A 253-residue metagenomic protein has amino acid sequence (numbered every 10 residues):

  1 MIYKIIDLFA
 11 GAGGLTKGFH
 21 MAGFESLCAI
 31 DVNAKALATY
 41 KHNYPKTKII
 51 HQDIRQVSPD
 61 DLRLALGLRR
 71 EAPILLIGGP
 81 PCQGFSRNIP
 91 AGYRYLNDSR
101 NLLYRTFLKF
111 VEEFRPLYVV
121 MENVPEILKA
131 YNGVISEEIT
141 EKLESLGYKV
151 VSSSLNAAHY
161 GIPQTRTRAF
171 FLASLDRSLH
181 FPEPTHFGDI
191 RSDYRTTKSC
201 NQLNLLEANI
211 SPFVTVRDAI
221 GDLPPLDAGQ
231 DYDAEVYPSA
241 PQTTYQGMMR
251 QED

Functional and structural regions predicted by a protein language model:
I2-R115, P125-K129, V134-E137: Core alpha/beta nucleotide-donor-binding catalytic domains of modification enzymes
A65-R70, Q83-D253: Class I S-adenosyl-L-methionine
